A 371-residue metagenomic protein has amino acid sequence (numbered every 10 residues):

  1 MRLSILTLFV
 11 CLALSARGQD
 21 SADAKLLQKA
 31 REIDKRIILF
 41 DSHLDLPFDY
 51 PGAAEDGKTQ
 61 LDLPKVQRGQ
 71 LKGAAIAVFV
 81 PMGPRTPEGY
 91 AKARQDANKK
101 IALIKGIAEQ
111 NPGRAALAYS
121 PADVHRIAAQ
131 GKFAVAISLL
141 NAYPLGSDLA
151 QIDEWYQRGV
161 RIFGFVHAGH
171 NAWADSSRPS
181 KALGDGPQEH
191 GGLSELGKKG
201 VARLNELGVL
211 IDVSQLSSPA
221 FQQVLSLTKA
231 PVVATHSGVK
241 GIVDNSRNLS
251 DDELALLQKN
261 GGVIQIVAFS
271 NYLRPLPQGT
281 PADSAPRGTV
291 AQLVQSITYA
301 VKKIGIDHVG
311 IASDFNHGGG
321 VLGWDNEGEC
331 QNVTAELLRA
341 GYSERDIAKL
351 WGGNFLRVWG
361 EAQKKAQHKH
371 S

Functional and structural regions predicted by a protein language model:
M1-L8: Sec-dependent signal peptide recognition, specifically the positively charged N-region followed immediately by
T7, R31-I33, S226: Residue-level detector of transmembrane insertion/anchoring sites
F9-R17: Hydrophobic h-region of N-terminal signal peptides that target proteins for export in Gram-negative bacteria
Q19-P187, D244-S371: N-terminal hydrophobic targeting/anchoring segments and the immediately downstream early-domain regions of hydrolases
G146, Q157-R247: Divalent metal-binding pocket/active-site signature
